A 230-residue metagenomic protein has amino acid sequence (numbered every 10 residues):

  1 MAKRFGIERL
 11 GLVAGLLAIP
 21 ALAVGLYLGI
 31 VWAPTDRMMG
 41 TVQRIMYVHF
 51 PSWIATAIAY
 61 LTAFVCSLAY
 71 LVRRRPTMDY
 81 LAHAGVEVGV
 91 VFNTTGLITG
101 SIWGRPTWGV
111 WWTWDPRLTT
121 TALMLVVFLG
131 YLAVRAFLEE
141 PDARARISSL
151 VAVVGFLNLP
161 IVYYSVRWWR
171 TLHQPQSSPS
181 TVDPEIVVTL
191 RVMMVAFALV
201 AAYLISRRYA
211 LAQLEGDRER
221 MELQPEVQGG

Functional and structural regions predicted by a protein language model:
M1-G230: Polytopic transmembrane helical bundles with strong interfacial aromatic enrichment
